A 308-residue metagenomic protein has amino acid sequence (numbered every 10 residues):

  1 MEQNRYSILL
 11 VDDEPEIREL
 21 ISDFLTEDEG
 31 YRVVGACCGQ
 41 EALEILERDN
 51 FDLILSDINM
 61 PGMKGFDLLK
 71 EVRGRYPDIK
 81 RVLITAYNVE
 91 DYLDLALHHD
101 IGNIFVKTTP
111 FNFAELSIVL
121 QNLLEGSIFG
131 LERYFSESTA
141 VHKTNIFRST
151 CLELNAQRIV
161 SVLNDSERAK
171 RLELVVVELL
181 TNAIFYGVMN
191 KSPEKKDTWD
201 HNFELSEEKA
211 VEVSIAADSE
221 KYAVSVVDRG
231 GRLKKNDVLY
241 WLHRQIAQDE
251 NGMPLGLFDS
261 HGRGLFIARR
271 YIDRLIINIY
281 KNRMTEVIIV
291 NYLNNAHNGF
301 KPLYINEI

Functional and structural regions predicted by a protein language model:
D12, D57, T85: Active-site residues of response regulator receiver
P15-V34: Two-component/phosphorelay signaling modules centered on CheY-like receiver
G35-E44, G65: Helix N-cap/capping motif at the beta->alpha junctions
E44, F66-D78: Short amphipathic alpha-helix used as the core "switch/output" element in two-component signaling
M60: Receiver (REC) domain active-site loop signature in two-component systems and cognate sites in sensor histidine kinases
D67, Y87-V106: Alpha4 helix (beta4-alpha4-beta5 surface) of REC/receiver domains from two-component response regulators
H98, V106-K107, I118-L174, F185 (+3 more regions): Bergerat-fold GHKL ATPase/HATPase_c domain
K221-D259: Glycine-rich/acidic phosphate-handling loop/turn and adjacent ATP-lid/helix of nucleotide-binding kinase/ATPase domains
